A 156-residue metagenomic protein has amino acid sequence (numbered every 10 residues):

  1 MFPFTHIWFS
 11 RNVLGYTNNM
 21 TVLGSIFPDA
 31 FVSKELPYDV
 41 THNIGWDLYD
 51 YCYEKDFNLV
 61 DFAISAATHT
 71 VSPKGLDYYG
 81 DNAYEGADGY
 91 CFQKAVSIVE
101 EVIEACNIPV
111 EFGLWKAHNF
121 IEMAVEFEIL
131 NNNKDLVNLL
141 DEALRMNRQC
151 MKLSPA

Functional and structural regions predicted by a protein language model:
M1-A156: N-terminal leader/auxiliary helical segments
